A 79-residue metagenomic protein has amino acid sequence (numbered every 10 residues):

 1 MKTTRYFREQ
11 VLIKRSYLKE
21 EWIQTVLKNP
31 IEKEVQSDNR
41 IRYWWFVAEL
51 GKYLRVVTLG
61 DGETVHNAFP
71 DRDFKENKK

Functional and structural regions predicted by a protein language model:
M1-K79: Ribonuclease/tRNase effector modules and their secretory precursors
